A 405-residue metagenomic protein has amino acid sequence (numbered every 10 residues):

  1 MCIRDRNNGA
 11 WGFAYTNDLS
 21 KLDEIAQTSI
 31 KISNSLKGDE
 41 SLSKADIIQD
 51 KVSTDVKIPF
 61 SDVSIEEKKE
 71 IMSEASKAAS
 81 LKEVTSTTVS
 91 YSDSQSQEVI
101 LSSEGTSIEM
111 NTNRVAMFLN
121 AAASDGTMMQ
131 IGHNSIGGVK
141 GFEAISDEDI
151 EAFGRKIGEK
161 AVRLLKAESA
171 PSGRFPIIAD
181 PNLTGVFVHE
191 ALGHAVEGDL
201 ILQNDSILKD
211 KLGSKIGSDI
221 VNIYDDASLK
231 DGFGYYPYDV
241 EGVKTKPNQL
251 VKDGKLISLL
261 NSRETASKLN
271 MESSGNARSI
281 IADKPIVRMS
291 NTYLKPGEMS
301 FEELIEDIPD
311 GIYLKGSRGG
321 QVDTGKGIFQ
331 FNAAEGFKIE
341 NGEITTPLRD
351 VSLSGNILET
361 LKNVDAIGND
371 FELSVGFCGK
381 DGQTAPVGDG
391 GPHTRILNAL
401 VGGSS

Functional and structural regions predicted by a protein language model:
M1-S405: N-terminal small-residue-enriched
